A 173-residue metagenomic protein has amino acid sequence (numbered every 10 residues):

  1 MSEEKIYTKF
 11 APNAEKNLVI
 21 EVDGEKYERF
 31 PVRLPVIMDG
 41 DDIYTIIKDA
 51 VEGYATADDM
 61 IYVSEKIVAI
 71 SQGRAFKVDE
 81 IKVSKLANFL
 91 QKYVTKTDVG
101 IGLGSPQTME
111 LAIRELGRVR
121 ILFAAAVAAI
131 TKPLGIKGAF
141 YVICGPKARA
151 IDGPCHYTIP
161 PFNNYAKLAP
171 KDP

Functional and structural regions predicted by a protein language model:
S2-P173: N-terminal and secondary-structure boundary signal
